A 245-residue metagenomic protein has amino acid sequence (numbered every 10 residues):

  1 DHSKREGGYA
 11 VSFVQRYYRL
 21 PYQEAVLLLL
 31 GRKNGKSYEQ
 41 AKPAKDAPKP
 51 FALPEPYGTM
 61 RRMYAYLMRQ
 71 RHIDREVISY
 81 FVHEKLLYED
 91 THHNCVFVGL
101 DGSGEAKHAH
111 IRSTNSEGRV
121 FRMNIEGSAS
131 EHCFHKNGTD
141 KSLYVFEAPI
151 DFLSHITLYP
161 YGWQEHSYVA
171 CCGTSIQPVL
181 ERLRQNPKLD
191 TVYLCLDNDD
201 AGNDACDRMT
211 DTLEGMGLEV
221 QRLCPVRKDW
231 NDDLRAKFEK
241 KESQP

Functional and structural regions predicted by a protein language model:
D1, V14, L67, F97 (+5 more regions): Terminal peptide-recognition signature
D1-M68: Non-catalytic accessory segments of DNA primases and related replication-initiation nucleases
R5, K141, T157-P245: TOPRIM fold recognition
S12, L153-S154, D207: Alpha-helical elements of the RecA-like P-loop NTPase motor core of helicases
K36-Y38, L87-D90, W230-R235: Short, solvent-exposed polar/charged micro-motifs at secondary-structure junctions
R71: Short glycine/Trp-rich loop-beta-loop segment that forms part of the substrate-binding cleft
D74-D90: Short, basic/aromatic recognition patches
D90-Q185: Phosphate-handling DNA/RNA-contact segment within nucleic-acid enzymes
